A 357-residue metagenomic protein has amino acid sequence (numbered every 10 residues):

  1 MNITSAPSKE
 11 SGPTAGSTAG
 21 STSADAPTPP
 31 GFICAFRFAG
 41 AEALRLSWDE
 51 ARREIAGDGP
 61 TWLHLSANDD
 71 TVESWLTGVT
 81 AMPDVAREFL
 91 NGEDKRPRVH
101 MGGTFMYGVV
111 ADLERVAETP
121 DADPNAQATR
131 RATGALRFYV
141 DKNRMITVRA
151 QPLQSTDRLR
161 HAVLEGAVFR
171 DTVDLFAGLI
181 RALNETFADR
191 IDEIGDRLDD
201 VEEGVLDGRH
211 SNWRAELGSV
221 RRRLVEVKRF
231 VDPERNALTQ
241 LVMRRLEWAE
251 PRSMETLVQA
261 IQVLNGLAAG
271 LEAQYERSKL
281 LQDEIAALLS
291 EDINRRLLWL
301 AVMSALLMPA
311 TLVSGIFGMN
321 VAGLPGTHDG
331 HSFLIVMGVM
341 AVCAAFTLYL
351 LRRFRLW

Functional and structural regions predicted by a protein language model:
M1-M243, W248-E250, T256, V263-G266 (+2 more regions): Peripheral, non-transmembrane regulatory/ligand-interaction domains of membrane transport proteins
Q262-W357: Hydrophobic alpha-helical transmembrane segments and their immediately adjacent juxtamembrane loops
